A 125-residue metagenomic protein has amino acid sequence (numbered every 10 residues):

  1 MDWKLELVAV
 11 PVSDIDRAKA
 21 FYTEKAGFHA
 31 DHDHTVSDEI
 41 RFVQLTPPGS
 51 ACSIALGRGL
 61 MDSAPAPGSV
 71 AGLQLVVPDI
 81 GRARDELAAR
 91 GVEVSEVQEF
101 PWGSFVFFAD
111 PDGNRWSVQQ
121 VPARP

Functional and structural regions predicted by a protein language model:
M1-L7, H29-P111, R115-P125: Vicinal oxygen chelate
D16-H29: Amphipathic alpha-helical segments
